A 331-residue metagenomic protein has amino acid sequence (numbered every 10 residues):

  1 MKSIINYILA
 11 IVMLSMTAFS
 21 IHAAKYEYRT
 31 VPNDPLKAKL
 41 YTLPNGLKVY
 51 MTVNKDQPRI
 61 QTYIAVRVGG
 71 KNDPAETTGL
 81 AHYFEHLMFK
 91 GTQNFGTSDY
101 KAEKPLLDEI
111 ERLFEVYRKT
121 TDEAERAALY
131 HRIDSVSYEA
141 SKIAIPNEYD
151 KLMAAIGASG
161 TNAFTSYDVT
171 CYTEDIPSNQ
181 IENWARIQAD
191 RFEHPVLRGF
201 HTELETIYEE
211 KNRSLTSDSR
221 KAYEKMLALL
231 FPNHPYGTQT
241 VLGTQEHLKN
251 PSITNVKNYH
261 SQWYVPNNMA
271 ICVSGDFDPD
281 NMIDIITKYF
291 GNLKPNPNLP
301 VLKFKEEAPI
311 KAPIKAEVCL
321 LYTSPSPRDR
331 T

Functional and structural regions predicted by a protein language model:
K2-A10: Sec-dependent signal peptide recognition, specifically the positively charged N-region followed immediately by
L9-T17: Bacterial N-terminal signal peptides
H22-N72, G96-N179, R213-N268, N292-S324: Non-catalytic beta-strand/loop surface segments
G46, H82, Y172, Q188 (+3 more regions): Divalent metal-coordination and catalytic microenvironments
G69-P74, N94, H194, P279-D280: Short beta-strands and strand-coil junctions in structured, solvent-facing domains, enriched
T78-H86, K90: Active-site recognition of the HExxH zinc-binding catalytic motif
G91-N94, E174-E203: M16/insulysin-pitrilysin zinc metalloprotease superfamily fold
P325-T331: A short, hydrophobic C-terminal helix/tail in secreted or cell-surface proteins
